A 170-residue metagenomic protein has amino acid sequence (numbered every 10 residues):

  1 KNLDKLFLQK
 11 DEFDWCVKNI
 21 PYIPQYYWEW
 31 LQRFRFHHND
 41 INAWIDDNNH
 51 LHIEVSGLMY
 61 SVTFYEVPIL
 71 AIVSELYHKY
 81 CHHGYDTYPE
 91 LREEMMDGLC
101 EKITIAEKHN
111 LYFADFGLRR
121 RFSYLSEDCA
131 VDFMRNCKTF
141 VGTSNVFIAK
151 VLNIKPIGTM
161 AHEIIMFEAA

Functional and structural regions predicted by a protein language model:
K1-A170: Ordered alpha/beta subdomains of enzyme catalytic regions
